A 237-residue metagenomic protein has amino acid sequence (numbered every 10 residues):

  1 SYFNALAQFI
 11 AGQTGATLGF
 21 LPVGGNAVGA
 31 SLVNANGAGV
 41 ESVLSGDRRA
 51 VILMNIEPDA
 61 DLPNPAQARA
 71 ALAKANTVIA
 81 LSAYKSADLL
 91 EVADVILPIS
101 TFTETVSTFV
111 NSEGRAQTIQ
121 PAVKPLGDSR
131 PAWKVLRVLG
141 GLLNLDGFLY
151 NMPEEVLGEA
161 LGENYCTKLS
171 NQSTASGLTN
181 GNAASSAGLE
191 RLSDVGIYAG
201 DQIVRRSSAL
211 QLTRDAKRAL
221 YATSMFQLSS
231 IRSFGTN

Functional and structural regions predicted by a protein language model:
L6, A132-V135: Stable alpha-helical elements in mature extracytoplasmic
Q8-T17: Short helix-loop-beta junction
T17-L21, G147-E154: Flexible, glycine/charged-enriched surface loops at secondary-structure junctions
V23-G25, G29, V33-D128, V135-R137 (+2 more regions): A cross-kingdom feature strongest in bacterial/archaeal respiratory oxidoreductases
